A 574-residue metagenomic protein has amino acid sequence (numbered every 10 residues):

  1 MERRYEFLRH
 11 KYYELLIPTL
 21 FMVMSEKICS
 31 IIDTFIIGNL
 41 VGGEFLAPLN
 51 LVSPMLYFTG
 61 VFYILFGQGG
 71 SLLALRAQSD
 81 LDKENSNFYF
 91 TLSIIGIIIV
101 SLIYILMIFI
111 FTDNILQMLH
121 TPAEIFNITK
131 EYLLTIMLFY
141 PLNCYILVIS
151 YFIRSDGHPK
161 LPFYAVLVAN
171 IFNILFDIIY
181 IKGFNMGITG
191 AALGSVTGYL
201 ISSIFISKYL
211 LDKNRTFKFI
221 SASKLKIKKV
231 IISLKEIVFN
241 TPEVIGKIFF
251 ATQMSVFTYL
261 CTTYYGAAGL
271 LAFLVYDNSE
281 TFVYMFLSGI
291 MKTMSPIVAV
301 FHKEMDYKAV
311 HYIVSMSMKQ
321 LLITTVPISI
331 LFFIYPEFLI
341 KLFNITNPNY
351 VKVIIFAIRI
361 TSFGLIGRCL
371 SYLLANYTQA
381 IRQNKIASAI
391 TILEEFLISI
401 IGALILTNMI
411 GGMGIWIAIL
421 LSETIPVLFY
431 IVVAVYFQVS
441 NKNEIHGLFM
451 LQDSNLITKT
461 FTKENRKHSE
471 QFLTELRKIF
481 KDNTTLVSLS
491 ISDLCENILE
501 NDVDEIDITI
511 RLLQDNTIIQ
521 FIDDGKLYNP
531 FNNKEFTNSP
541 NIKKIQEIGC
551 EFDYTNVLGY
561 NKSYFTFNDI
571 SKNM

Functional and structural regions predicted by a protein language model:
M1-L16, A74-F139, I188-V238, V298-F363 (+1 more regions): Short alpha-helical transmembrane segments in multi-pass integral membrane proteins
I17-L72, I136-N143, L234-V300, L321-I328 (+1 more regions): Transmembrane helix-bundle signature of multi-pass secondary active exporters and lipid flippases
L46-L102, I146-S155, F273-I330, L370-R382 (+1 more regions): Small-residue-rich hydrophobic transmembrane alpha-helices
F152-I178, T189, L193-V196, I290 (+3 more regions): Alpha-helical transmembrane segments of multi-pass membrane transporters/permeases
F437-L489: Bergerat-fold GHKL ATPase/HATPase_c domain
E444-F461, P540-M574: Flexible, glycine-/charge-rich segments associated with ATP-binding catalytic modules
D482-I506: Conserved ATP-binding N-box helix of the HATPase_c
D515-K544: Glycine-rich/acidic phosphate-handling loop/turn and adjacent ATP-lid/helix of nucleotide-binding kinase/ATPase domains
